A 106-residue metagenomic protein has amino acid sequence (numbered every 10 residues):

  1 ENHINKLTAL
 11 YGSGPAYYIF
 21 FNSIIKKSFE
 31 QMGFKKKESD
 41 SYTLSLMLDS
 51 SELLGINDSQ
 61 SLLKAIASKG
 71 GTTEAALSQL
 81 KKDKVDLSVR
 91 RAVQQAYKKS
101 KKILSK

Functional and structural regions predicted by a protein language model:
E1-A16, K35-K37, Q60, L77 (+1 more regions): Conserved Rossmann-fold dehydrogenase catalytic segment
N2-E30, S41-G55, G71: Active-site-proximal catalytic alpha-helix in oxidoreductases
N2-I4, S23, G33, Q60-S61 (+2 more regions): Generic hydrophobic-segment detector
K27-E38, L87: Phosphate-handling active-site elements
S41-K106: NAD(P)-dependent Rossmann-like dehydrogenase/reductase catalytic/cofactor-binding core
